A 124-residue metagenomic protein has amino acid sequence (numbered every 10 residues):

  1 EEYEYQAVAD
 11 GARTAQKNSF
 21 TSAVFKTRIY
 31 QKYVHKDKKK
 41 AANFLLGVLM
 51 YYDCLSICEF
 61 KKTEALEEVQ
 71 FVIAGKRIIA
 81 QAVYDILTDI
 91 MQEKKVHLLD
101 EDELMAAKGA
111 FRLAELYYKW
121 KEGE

Functional and structural regions predicted by a protein language model:
E1-L49, D53: Active-site rim beta-loop-alpha module in soluble metabolic enzymes
K40, K61-V69, K94-H97: Flexible, glycine/charged-enriched surface loops at secondary-structure junctions
F44-E64, L113, Y117: Phosphate/ATP-binding catalytic cores across multiple sugar-kinase/actin-like superfamilies, primarily ASKHA
G47-V48, D85, H97-E124: Glycine-rich phosphate-binding/hydrolytic loop that grips phosphoryl groups
C58-E59, I79-Y84, A106-A107: Short active-site-adjacent structural elements
A65-I86: Glycine-rich phosphate-binding loops at beta-strand->alpha-helix junctions
